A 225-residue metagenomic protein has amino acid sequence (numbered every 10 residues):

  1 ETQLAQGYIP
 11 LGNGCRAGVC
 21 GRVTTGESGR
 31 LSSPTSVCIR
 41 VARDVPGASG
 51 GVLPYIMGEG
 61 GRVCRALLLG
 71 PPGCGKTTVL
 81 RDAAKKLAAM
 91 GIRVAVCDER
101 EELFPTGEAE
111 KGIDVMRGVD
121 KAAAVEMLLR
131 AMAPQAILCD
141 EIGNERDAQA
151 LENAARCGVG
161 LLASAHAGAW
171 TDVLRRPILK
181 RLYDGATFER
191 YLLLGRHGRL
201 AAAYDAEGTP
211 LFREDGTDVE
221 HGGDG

Functional and structural regions predicted by a protein language model:
T2-R62: P-loop NTP-binding catalytic core
G12, T24-S33, R190-G225: Conserved P-loop NTPase
P46-G51, V115-A123, I142: A general structural motif
E59-G61, P71, L87-A89, G107-A109 (+3 more regions): Conserved catalytic network of the ASCE P-loop NTPase/AAA+ motor domain
R62-K85: Glycine-rich phosphate-binding P-loop
P72-G73, E99-E102, G118, I142-G143 (+2 more regions): Short, ordered loop/turn segments at secondary-structure junctions
L87-L128: P-loop NTPase switch/communication element
A133-P134, L138-Y191, R196: Conserved P-loop NTPase nucleotide-binding/switch module
